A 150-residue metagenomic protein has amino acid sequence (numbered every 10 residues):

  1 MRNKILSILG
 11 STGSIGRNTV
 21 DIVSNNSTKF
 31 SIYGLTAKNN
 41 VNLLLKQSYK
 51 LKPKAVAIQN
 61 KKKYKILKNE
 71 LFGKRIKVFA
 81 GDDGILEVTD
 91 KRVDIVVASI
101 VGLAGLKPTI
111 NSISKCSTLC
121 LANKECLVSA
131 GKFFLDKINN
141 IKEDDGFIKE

Functional and structural regions predicted by a protein language model:
M1-K54: N-terminal Rossmann-like dinucleotide-binding module
V20, L44-L45, I85, T109 (+1 more regions): Generic hydrophobic/aromatic pocket-lining and core-packing "Φ" positions
V41-L44, K62-L67: Short, charged/polar "capping" segments at the starts of alpha-helices and the immediately preceding loops
A57-Q59, K77-G84: Short acidic-hydrophobic, aromatic-tinged amphipathic segments that line or gate anion-handling sites
Q59-N60, A122-K124: Short beta->alpha connector loops at strand-helix junctions that form conserved, small/polar/Pro-enriched
L67, G102-K115, K124-I148: Rossmann-fold NAD(P)-binding glycine/threonine-rich loop
A80-N111: Beta-loop-alpha module in the N-terminal Rossmann-like domain of NAD(P)-dependent dehydrogenases, especially those
T118-L119: A short hydrophobic/small-residue beta-strand
